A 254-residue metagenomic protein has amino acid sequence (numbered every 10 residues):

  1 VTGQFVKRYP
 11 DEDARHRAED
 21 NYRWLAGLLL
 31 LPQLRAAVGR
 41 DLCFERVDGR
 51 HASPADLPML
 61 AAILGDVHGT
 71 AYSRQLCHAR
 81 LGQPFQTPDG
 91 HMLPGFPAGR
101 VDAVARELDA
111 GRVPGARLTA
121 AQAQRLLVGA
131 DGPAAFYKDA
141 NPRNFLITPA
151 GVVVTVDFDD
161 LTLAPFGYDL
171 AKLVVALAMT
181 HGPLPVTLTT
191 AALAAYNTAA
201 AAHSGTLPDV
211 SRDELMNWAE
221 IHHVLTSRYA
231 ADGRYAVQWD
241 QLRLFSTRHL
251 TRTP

Functional and structural regions predicted by a protein language model:
V1, Q122-Y168: Active-site acidic catalytic loop and adjacent metal/ATP-binding pocket of ATP-dependent phosphoryl transfer enzymes
T2-V38, L42-C43, D48-T70: A conserved alpha-helical element in kinase catalytic cores
Y9, V47, N141, D159 (+1 more regions): Anionic group-transfer/hydrolysis microenvironments
G39-L57, G69, A98-A103, E220-V237: A glycine-centered beta->alpha junction motif in the catalytic cores of kinase/phosphotransferase enzymes
H51-V113, D131-P133, T162-L163: A cross-family kinase active-site recognition segment
G115-Q122: Short proline/glycine- and basic residue-enriched helix-capping loop/turn segments at helix->loop/beta transitions
G167-S204, N217-V237: Active-site activation/catalytic loop segments of kinase-like enzymes and analogous catalytic loops in related
L242-P254: Regulatory N- and C-terminal appendages and interdomain linkers associated with kinase/kinase-like NTP transferase
